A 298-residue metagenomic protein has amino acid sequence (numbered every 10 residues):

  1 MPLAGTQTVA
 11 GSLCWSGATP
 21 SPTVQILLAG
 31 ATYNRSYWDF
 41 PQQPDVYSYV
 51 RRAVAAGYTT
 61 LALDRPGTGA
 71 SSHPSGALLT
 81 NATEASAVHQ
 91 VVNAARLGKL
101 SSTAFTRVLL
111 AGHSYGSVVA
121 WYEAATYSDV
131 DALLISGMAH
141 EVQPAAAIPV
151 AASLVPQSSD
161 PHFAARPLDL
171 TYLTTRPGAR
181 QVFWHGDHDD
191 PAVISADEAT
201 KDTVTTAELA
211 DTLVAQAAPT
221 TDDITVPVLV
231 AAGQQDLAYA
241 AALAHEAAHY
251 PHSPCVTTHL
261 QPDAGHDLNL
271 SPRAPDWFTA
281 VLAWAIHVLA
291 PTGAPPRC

Functional and structural regions predicted by a protein language model:
M1-P20: N-terminal cap/lid segment of alpha/beta-hydrolase-fold proteins
A18-Y58: Short, surface-exposed "cap/lid" segments of acyl-processing enzymes
S36-Y37, D64-L79, Q90, H266-D267: Glycine-rich "HGGG/HGxG" loop immediately N-terminal to the catalytic nucleophile of the alpha/beta-hydrolase
L78-L100: Alpha/beta-hydrolase active-site loop
T106-V142: Conserved hydrolase catalytic core segment
I148-A240: Alpha/beta-hydrolase
Q234-A264: Conserved loop-alpha-helix segment in the C-terminal half of the alpha/beta-hydrolase fold that carries the catalytic
A264-P275: Catalytic histidine-centered segment of alpha/beta-hydrolase-like enzymes
